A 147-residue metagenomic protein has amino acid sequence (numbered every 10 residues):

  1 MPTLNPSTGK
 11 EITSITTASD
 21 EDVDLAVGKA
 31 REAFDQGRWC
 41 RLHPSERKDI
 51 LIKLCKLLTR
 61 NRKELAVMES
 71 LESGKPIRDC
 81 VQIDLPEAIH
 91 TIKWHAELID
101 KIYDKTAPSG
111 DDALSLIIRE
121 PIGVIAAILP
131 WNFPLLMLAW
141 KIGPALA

Functional and structural regions predicted by a protein language model:
M1-S14, A33: Hydrophobic face of amphipathic alpha-helices that form TPR/SEL1-like repeat modules and related alpha-solenoid
N5, T17, R119: Conserved strand-loop elements at the edges of beta-sheets that form or border functional pockets
G9, R47, A145-L146: Hydrophobic alpha-helical segments that mediate membrane insertion or helix-helix packing
T13-I102: Glycine-rich loop-to-alpha-helix module at the N-terminal edge of alpha/beta enzyme cores
K105-A147: Conserved small-residue-rich beta-alpha loop and adjacent elements that most often cradle the phosphate/pyrophosphate
